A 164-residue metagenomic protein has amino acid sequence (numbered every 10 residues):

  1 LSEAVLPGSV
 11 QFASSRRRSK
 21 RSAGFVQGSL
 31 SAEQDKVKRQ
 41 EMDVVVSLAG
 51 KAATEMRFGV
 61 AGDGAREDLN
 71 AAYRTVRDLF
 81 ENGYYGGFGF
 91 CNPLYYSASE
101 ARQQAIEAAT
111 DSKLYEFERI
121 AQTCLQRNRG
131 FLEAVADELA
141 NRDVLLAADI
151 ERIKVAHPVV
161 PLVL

Functional and structural regions predicted by a protein language model:
S2-L164: Soluble catalytic regions of large protease machineries
